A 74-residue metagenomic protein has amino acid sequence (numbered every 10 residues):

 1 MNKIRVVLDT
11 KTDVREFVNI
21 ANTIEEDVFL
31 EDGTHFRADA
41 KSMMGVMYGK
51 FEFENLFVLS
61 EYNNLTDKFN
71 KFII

Functional and structural regions predicted by a protein language model:
M1-L8: Short glycine-/aliphatic-rich beta-strand segments at the starts of folded cytosolic domains
N2, T34-F36, I74: Short secondary-structure transition/capping segments
K11-F29, H35-E52, D67-F69: Amphipathic alpha-helical interaction surfaces in cytosolic regulatory modules
E31, L59: Conserved beta-strand segments of the P-loop GTPase G domain that flank and frequently precede/overlap
N55-L56: Negatively charged
S60, N64-L65, I73-I74: Positively charged, polar, low-complexity stretches
